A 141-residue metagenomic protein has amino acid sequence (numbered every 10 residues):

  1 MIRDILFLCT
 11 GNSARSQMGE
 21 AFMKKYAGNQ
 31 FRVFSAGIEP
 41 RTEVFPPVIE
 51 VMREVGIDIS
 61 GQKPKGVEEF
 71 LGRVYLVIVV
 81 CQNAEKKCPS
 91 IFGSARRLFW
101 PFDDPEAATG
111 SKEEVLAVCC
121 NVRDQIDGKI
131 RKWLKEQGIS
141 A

Functional and structural regions predicted by a protein language model:
M1-E68: Conserved active-site segments centered on acidic
C9, V80-C81: Glycine-rich, N-terminal phosphate-binding loop of Rossmann-like dinucleotide-binding domains
N12, M52, V77-I78, I126: Conserved small-residue
S13, Q82-E85, D104: Short glycine-rich anion-binding loops that position phosphate/pyrophosphate groups of nucleotides and phosphorylated
I59, A84-C88: Glycine-rich nucleotide phosphate-binding loop and flanking beta-alpha elements of Rossmann-like dinucleotide-binding
G72-R73: Alpha-helix C-terminal capping/helix-to-coil transition sites in glycosyltransferase folds
V79-V80, F99: Redox-cofactor binding/interface segments in oxidoreductases and associated redox assembly factors
K87-A141: Phosphate-binding/catalytic loops
